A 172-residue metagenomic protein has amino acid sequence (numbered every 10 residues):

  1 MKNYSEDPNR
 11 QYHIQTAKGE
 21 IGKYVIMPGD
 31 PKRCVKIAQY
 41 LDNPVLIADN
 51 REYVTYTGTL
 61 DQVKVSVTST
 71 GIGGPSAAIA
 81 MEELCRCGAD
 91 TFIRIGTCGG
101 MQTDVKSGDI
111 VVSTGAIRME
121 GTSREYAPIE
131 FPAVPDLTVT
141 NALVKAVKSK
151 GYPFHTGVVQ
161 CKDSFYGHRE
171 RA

Functional and structural regions predicted by a protein language model:
M1-N141: Metabolite-binding pocket within alpha/beta catalytic cores that recognizes anionic/polar moieties
A133-A172: Active-site rim beta-loop-alpha module in soluble metabolic enzymes
